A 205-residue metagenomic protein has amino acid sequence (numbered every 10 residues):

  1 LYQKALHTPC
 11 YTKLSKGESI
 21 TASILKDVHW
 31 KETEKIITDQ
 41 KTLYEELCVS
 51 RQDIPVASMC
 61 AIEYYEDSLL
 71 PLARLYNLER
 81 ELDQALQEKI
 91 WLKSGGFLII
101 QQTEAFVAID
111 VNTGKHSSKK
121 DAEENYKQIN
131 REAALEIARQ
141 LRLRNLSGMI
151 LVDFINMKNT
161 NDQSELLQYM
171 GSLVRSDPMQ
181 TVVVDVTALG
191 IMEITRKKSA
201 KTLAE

Functional and structural regions predicted by a protein language model:
L1-L98, T103, M179-E205: OB-fold/S1-family RNA-binding modules
S94-E205: Conserved glycine-centered short motifs in functionally critical loops
